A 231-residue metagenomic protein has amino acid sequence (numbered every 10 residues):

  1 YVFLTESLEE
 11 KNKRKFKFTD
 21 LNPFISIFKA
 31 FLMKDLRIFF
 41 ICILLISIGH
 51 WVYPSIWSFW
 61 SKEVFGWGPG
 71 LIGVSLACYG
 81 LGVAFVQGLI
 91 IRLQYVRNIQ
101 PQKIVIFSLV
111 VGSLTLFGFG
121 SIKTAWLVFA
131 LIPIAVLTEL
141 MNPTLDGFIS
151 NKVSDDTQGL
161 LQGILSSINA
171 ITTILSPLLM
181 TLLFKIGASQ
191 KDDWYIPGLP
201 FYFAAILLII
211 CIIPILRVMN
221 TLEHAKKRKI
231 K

Functional and structural regions predicted by a protein language model:
Y1-F3, Y202-K231: Multi-pass alpha-helical transporter architecture, strongest for 12-TM Major Facilitator/SLC carriers used
T5-C42, V64, I230-K231: Juxtamembrane intracellular "pre-TM" segments in multi-pass secondary transporters
L32-I56, P133: Pair of pore-lining "gating" transmembrane helices in MFS-fold secondary transporters
S55-S75: Short amphipathic helix-loop junctions that connect adjacent transmembrane helices in Major Facilitator Superfamily/SLC
F85-Q100, F184: Helix-to-loop junctions at the C-terminal end of transmembrane segments in multipass secondary transporters
K103-G118: Structural signature of the two symmetry-related core transmembrane helices
G118-I132: Helix-loop junctions at membrane interfaces in 12-TM secondary transporters
L182-L208: A membrane-interface helix-boundary motif in multi-pass transporters
